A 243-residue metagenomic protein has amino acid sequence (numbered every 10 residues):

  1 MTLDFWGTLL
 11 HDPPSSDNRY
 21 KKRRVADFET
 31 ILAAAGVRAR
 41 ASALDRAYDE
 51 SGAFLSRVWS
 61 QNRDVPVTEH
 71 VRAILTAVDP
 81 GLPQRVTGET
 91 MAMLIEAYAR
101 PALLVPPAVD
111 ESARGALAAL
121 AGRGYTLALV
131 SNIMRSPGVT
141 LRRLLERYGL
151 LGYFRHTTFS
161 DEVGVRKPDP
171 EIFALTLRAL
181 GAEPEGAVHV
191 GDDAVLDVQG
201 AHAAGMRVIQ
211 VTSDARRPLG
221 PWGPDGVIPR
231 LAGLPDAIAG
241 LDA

Functional and structural regions predicted by a protein language model:
M1, F5, N18, T30 (+4 more regions): Asp-based, Mg2+/Mn2+-dependent phosphohydrolase catalytic module
M1-A118, G122-R123: N-terminal helical cap/lid subdomain that shapes the substrate entry/recognition surface in HAD-like hydrolases
